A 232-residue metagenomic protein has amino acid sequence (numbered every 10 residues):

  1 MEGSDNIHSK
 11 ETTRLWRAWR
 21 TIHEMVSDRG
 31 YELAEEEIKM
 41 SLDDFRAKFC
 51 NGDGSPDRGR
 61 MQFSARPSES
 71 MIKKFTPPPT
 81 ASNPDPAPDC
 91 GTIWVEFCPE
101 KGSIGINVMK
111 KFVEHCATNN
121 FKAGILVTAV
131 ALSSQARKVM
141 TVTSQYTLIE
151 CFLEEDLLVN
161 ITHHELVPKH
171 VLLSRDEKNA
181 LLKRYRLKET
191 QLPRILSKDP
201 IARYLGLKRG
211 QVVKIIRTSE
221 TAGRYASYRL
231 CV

Functional and structural regions predicted by a protein language model:
M1-K122, S134-V142, E155-I161, V167 (+1 more regions): Helix-rich terminal scaffold detector
N160, P168-L173, E177, L181 (+1 more regions): Long beta-strand-rich cores associated with HINT superfamily self-processing modules
K188-D199: Short, structured beta-strand/loop micro-motifs enriched in basic residues and often containing a Trp
R217-T218: Short, surface-exposed secondary-structure boundary micro-motifs
G223-V232: Short, compositionally biased
